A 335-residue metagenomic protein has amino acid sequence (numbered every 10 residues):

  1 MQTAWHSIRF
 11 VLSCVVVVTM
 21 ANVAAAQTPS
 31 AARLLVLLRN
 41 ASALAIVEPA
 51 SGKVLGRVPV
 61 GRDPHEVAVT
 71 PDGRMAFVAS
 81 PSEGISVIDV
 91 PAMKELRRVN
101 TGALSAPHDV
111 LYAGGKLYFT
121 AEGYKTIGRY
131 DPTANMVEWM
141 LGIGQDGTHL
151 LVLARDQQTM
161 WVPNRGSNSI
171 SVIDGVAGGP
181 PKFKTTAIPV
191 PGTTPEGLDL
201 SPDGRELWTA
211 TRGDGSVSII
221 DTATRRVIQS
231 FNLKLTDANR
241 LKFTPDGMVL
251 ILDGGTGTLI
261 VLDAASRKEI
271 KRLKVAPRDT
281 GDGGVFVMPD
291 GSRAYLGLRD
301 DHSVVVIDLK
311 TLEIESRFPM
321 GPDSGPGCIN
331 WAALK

Functional and structural regions predicted by a protein language model:
M1-L12, T19: Bacterial N-terminal signal peptides that target proteins for export
C14-V18, N22-K335: Predominantly soluble domains enriched in secretory-pathway, periplasmic, or organellar proteins
